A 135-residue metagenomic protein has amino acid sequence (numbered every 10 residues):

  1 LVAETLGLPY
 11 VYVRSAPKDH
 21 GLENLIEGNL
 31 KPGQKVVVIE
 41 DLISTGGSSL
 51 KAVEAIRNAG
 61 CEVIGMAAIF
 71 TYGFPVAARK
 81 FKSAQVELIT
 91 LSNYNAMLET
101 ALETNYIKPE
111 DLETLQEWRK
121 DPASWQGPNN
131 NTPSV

Functional and structural regions predicted by a protein language model:
L1-V37, T45-K51: Short, glycine/charge-rich flexible loops or terminal/linker lids adjacent to PRPP-binding catalytic cores
R14, E40, S92: Short beta->alpha connector loops at strand-helix junctions that form conserved, small/polar/Pro-enriched
A16, H20-I26, D41-L42, E113 (+1 more regions): Non-catalytic interaction surface on structured domains
D19, L25, N29, L42 (+3 more regions): Residue-level preference for alpha-helix termini and adjacent loops
N29-G73: A contiguous pocket-lining binding segment that forms or flanks enzyme active sites
E54-V135: PRPP-dependent phosphoribosyltransferase catalytic core
